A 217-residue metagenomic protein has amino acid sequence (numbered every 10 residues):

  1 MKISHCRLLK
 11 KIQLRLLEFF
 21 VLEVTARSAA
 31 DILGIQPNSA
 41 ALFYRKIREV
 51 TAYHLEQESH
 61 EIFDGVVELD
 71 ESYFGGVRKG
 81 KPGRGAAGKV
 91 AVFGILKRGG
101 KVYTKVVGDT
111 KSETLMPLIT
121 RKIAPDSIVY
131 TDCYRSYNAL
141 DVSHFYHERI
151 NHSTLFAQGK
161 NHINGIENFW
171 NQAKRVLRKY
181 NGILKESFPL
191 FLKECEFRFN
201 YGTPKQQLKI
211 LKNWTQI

Functional and structural regions predicted by a protein language model:
M1-I217: Residue-level recognition of single "structural anchor" positions that define or cap local secondary structure
